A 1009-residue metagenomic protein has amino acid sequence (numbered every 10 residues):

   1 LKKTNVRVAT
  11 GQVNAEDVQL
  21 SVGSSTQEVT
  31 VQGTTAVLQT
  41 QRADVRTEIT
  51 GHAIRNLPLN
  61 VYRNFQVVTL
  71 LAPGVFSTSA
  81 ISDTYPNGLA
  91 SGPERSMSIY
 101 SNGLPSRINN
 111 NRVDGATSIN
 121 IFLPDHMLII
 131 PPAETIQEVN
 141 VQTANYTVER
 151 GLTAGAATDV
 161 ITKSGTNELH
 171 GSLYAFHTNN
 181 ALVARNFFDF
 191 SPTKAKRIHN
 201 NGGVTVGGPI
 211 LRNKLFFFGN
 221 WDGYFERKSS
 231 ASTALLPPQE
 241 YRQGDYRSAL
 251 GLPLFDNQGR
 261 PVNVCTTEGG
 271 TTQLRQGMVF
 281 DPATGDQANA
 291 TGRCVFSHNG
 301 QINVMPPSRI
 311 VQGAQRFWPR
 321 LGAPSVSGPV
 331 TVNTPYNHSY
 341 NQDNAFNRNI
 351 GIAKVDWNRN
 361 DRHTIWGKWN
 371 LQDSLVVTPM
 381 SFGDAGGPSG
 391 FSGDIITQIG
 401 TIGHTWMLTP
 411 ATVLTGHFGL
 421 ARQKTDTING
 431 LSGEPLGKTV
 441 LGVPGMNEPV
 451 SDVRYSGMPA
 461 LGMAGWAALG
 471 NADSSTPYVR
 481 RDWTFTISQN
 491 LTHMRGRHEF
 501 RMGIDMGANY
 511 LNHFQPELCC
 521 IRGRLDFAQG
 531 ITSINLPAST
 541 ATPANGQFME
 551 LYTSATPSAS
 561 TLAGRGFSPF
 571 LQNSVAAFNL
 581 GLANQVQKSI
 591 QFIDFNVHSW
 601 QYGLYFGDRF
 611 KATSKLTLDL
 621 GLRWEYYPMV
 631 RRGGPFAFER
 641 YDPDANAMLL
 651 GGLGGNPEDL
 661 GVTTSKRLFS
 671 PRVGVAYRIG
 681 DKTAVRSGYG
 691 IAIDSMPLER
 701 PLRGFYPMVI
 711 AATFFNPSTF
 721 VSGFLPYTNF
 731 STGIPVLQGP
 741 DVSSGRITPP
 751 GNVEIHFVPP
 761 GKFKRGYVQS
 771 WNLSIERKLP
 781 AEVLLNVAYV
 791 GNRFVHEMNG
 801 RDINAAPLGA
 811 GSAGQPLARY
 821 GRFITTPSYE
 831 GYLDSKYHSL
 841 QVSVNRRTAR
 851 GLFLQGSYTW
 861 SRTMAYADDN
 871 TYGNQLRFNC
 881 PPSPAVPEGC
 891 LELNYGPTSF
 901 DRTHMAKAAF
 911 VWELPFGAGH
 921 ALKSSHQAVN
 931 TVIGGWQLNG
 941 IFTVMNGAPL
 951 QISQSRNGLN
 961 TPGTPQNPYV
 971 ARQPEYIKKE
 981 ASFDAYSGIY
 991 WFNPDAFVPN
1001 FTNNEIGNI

Functional and structural regions predicted by a protein language model:
L1-K979, D984, D995, F1001 (+1 more regions): Short acidic-glycine motifs
S987: Glycine-enriched catalytic-core subsegment of oxygenase/oxidase enzymes
Y990-F992, A996: Short acidic-capped amphipathic helix/loop micro-motif used as an active-site/signal-coupling element
